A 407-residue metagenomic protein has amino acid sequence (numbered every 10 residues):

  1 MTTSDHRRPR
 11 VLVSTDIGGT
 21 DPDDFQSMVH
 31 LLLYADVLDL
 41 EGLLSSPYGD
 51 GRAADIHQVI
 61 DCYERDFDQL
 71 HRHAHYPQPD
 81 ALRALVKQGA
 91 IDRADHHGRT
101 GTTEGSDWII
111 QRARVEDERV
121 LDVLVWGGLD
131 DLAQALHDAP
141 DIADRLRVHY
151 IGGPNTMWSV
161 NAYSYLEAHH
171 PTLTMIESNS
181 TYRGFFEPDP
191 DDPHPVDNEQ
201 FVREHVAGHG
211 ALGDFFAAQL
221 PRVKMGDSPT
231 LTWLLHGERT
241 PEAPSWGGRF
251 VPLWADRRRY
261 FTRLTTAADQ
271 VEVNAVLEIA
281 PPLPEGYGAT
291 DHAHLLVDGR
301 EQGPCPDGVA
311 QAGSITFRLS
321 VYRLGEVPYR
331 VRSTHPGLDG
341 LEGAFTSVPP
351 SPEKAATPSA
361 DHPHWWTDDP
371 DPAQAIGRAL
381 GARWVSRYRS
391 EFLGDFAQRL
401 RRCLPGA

Functional and structural regions predicted by a protein language model:
M1-A407: N-terminal acidic, glycine/proline-rich low-complexity segments
